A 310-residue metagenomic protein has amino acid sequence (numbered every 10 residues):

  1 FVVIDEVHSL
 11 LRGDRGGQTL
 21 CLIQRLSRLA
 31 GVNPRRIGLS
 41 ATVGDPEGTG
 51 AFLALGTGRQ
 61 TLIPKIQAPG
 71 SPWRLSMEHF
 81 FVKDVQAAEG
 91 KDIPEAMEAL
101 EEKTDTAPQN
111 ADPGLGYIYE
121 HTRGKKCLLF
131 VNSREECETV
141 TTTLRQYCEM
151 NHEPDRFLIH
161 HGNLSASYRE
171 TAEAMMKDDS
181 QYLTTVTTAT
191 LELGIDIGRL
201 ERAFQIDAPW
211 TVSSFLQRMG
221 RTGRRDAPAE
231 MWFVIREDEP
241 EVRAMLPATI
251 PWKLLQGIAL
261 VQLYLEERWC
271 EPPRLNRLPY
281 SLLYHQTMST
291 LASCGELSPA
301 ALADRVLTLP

Functional and structural regions predicted by a protein language model:
F1-V32: SF2 helicase catalytic motif II
Q24, R35-R134, L254, A259-Q262: Conserved interdomain linker/interface between the two RecA-like ATPase lobes of SF2 helicase motors
R59-K65, C148-S167: Conserved RecA-like helicase motor-core motifs
R134-R156: Conserved helicase motor "Helicase C" RecA-like lobe of SF1/SF2 P-loop NTPases
L158, G162-T188: Conserved helicase ATPase core of P-loop NTP-dependent helicases/translocases
S180, S213-P272: Conserved segment of the helicase C-terminal RecA-like domain
V186, L191-A208, E230-W232: A short beta-strand element within the Helicase C-terminal
R268-P310: C-terminal accessory/connector segments of nucleic-acid motor ATPases
